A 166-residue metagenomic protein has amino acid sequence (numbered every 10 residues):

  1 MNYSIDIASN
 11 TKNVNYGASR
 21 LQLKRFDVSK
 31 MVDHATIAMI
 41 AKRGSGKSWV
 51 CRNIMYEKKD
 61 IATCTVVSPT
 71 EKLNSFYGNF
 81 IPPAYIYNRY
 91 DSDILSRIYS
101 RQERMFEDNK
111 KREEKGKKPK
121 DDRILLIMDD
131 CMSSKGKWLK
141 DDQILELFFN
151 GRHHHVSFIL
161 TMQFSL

Functional and structural regions predicted by a protein language model:
M1, I5-S9: Detector for small/aliphatic-rich hydrophobic stretches
D6, N13, K30, V67 (+1 more regions): Intrinsically disordered, low-complexity eukaryotic regions enriched in glycine, serine and charged residues
T11-M31, R52: Pre-Walker A adenine-sensing motif
K24-R25, H34-A62, P69-L73, R89-L166: Conserved P-loop NTPase motor cores
T65, F76-Y77: A domain-level signal for caspase-like cysteine endopeptidase catalytic cores and their zymogen-processing architecture
Y77-S92: Active-site regions of enzymes building and remodeling cell-envelope glycoconjugates
